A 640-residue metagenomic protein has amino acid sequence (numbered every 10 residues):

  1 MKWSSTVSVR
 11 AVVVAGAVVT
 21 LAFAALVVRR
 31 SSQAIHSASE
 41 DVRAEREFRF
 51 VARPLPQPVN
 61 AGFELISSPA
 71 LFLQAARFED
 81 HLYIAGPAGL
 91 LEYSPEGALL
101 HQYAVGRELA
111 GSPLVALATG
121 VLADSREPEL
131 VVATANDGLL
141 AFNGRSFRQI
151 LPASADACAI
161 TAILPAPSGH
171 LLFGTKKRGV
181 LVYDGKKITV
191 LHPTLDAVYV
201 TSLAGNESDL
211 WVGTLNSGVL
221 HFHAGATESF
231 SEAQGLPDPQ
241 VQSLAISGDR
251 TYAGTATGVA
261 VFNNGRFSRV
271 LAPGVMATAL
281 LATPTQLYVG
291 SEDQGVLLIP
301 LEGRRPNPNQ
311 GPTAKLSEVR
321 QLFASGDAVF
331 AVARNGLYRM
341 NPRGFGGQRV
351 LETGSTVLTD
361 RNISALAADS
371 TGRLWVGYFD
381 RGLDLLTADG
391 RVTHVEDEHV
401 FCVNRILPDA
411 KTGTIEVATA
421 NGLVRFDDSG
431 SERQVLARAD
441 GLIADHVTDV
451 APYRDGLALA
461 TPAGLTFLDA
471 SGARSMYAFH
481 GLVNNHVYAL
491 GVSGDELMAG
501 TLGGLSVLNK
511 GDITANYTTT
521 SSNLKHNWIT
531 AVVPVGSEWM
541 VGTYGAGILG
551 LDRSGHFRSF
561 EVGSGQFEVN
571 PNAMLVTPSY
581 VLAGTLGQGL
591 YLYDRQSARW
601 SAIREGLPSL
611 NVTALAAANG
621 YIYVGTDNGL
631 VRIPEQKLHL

Functional and structural regions predicted by a protein language model:
M1-S5: N-terminal secretory signal peptides that target proteins for export/translocation
T6-Q57, L638-L640: Sequence/structural signature of beta-propeller modules and their immediately flanking N-terminal secretory/stalk
I35-F78, Q102-S125, Q149-S168, V190-N206 (+11 more regions): Short coil-to-beta transitions that initiate beta-strands within beta-rich domains
H81-I84, E129-V132, L171-F173, L210-W211 (+10 more regions): Conserved beta-propeller blade signature
A88-L91, A135-L139, K176-V180, L215-V219 (+10 more regions): Loop/turn residues immediately N-terminal
S94-A98, F142-S146, Y183-K187, F222-A226 (+10 more regions): Short loop/turn segments that connect beta-strands within beta-propeller blades
A333-Y338, R343-G344, L610-L640: Blade-level signature of beta-propeller repeat domains, shared across WD40, Kelch, NHL, RCC1 and BNR/Asp-box propellers
